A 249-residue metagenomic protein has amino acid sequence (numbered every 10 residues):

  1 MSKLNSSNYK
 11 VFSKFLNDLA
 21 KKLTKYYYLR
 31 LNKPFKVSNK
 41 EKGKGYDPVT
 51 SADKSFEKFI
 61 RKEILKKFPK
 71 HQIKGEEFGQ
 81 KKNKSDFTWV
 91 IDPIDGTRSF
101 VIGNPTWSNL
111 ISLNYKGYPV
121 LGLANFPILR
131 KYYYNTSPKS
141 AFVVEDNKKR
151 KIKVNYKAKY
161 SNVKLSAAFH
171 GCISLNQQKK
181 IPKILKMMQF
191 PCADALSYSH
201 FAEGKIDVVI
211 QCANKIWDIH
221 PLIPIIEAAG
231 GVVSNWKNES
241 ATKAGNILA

Functional and structural regions predicted by a protein language model:
M1-I94: N-terminal subdomain of lithium-sensitive/metallo-dependent phosphomonoesterases centered on the IMPase/IPPase/PAP
T24-Y27, D53, I64, T97 (+5 more regions): Residue-level signal for inorganic ion chemistry
K44, L129, A241-K243: Short acidic/glycine-enriched loop/turn segments that link adjacent beta-strands
K54, E77, P93-G96, P127 (+4 more regions): Generic detector of well-ordered alpha-helical packing
N83-F142, K153: DPxDG-like acidic metal-binding loop motif
S140-D146, L165-A167: Hydrophobic/proline-rich hinge and linker segments of small-molecule sensing/allosteric domains, predominantly
K153-A249: An extended, acidic
